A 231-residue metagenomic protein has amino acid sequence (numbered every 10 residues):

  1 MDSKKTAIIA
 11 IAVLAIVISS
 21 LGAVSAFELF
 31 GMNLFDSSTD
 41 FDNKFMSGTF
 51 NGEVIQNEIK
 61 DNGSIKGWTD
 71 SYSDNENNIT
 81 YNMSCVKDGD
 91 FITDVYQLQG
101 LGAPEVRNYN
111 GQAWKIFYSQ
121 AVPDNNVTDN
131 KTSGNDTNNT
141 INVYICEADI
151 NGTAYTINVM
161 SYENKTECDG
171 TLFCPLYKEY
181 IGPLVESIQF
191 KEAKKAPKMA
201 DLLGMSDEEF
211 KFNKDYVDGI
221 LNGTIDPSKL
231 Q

Functional and structural regions predicted by a protein language model:
M1-F30: Secretory targeting signatures
F27-F41: Ser/Thr/Pro/Gly-rich low-complexity linker/stalk segments immediately outside membranes or between
F30-M32, V122-T128, T132-T137, S206 (+2 more regions): Intrinsically disordered, low-complexity polar segments enriched in Ser/Thr/Pro and acidic
S37-Q97, V127-T137: Secretory pathway targeting signatures of secreted, lumenal, and periplasmic proteins
F41, M46-F50, D70-Y72, I79-C85 (+4 more regions): Hydrophobic beta-strand residues in large extracellular and virion-surface proteins
T49, E53-V54, T153-Q231: Surface-exposed amphipathic alpha-helical segments
D61-S64, I92-G152: Signature of long, low-cysteine stretches enriched in small and polar/charged residues
S84-V86, I145-E147, E167-D169, F173-P175: Sequence contexts marking disulfide-bonded cysteines in secreted/extracellular proteins
